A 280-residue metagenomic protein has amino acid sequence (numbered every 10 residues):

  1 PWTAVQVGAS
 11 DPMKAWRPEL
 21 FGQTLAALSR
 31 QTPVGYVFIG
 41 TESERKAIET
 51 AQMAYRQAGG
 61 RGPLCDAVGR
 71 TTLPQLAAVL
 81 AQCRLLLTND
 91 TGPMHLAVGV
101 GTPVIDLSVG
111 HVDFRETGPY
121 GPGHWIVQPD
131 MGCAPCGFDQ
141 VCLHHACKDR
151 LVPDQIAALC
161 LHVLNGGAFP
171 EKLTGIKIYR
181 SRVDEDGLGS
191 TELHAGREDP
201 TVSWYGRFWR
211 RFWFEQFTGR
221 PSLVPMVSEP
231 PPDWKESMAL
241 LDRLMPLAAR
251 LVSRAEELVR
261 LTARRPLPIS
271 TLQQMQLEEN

Functional and structural regions predicted by a protein language model:
P1-M13, Q52, F169-I178: Mid-sequence helix-capping/hinge segment at a functional interface
P1-Q6, D11, P18, H111-R115 (+5 more regions): Conserved nucleotide-diphosphate donor binding/catalytic pocket of glycan-assembly enzymes
D11, F38, D66, A146-C147: Short, flexible active-site loop motifs that bind/organize anionic cofactors or intermediates
P12, R45, L73, D113-F114 (+1 more regions): Flexible, glycine-rich phosphate/dinucleotide-binding loops and adjacent beta-alpha linkers at cofactor/substrate
A15, R70, D149-P153: Short, solvent-exposed loop/helix junctions and linker helices that flank or host conserved functional motifs
W16-V109: Donor-binding and catalytic core of enzymes assembling or modifying cell-surface/extracellular glycoconjugates
G99-K177, R182-G189: Nucleotide-sugar donor-binding patch of glycosyltransferase catalytic domains
D186-N280: Extended non-globular C-terminal regions
